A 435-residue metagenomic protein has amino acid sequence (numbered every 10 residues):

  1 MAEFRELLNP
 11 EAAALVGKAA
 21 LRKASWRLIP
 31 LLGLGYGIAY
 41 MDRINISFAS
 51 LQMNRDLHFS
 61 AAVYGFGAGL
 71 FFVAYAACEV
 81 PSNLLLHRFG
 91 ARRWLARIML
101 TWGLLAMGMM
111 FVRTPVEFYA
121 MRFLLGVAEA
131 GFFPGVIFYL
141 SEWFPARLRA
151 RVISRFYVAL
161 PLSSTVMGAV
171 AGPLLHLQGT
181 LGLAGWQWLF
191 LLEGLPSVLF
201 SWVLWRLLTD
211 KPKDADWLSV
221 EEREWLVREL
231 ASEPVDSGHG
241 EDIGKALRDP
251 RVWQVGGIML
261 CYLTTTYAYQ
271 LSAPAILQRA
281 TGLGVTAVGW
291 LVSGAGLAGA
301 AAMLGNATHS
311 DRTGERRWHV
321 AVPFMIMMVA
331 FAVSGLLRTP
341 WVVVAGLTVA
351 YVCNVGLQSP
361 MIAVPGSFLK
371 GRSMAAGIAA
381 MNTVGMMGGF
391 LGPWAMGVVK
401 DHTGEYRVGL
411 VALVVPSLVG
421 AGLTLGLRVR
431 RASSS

Functional and structural regions predicted by a protein language model:
I46-S47, A246-A307, Q358, I362: Extracytoplasmic gate region of multi-pass secondary transporters
H58, G90, F111-E117, A128 (+4 more regions): Helix-breaking motifs and short loop linkers at transmembrane-helix boundaries and internal kinks in secondary membrane
A77-V116: Conserved MFS/SLC helix-loop-helix module at the cytosolic interface between two early adjacent transmembrane helices
C78-G90, A302-E315, K400: Helix-to-loop junctions at the C-terminal end of transmembrane segments in multipass secondary transporters
H87-M99, D311-F324: Cytoplasmic membrane-interface "Motif A"-like loop-to-helix N-cap segments of 12-TM Major Facilitator Superfamily
M121-V158: Cytoplasmic helix-loop-helix junction between adjacent transmembrane helices in 12-TM secondary transporters
I153-L175, P196-S197, N382-G392: Glycine-rich segments within core transmembrane alpha-helices of 12-TM secondary carriers
R316-V364: C-terminal transmembrane helical hairpin of 12-TM major facilitator-type secondary transporters
